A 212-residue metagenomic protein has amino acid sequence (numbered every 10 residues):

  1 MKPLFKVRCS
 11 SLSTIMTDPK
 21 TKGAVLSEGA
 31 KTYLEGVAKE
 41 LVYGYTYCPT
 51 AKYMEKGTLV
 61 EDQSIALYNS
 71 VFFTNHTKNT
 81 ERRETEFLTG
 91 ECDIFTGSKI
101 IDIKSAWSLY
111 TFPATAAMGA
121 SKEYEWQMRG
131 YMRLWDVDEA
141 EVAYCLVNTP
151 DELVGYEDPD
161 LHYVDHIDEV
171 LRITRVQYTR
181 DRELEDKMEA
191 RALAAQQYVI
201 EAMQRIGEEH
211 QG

Functional and structural regions predicted by a protein language model:
M1-L59, Q63, L67, T149-D151 (+1 more regions): Charged, glycine-rich intrinsically disordered N-terminal tails and low-complexity linkers that flank
V7, L12-I15, L41, I65 (+7 more regions): Weak global preference for isoleucine
C9-S11, Y178, A194: Sequence-pattern detector for short linear motifs and compositional/periodic biases rather than a specific fold
I15, V37-L41, V71, R191 (+2 more regions): Residues that form generic nucleotide/phosphate-binding pockets
L67, G97, R133-L134, A195-V199: Short alpha-helical scaffold segments that flank and stabilize functional sites
F72-R191: Nucleic-acid nuclease catalytic cores
E183-G212: Non-catalytic C-terminal interaction segments of nucleic acid-processing enzymes
